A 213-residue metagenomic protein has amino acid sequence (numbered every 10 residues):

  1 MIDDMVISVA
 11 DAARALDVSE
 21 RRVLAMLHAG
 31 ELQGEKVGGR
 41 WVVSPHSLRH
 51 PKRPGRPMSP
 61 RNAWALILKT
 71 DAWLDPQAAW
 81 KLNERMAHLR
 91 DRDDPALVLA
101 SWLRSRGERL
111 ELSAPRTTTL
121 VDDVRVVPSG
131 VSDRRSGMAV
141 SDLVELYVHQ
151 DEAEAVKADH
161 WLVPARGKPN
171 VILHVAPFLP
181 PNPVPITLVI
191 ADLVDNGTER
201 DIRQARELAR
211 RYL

Functional and structural regions predicted by a protein language model:
M1-R22, M26: Polyanion-binding surface elements
D4-A10, Q77-R85: Short acidic, hydrophobic short linear motifs in intrinsically disordered regions
D4-I7, A29, Q33-P54: Short helix-start
M26-G30, W102: Basic amphipathic alpha-helical segments that dock to polyanions
S47-L82: A short, Lys/Arg-enriched interface patch at domain edges and termini
H88-L213: Phosphate-handling catalytic interfaces
